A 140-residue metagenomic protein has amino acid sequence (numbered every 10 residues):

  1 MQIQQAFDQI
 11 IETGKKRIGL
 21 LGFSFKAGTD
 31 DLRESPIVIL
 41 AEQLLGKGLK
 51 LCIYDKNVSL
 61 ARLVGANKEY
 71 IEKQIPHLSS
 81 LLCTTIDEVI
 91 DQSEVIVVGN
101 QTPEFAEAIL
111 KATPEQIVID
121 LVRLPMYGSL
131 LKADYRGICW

Functional and structural regions predicted by a protein language model:
M1-W140: Structural/interface elements that position substrates and couple domains in central-metabolism enzymes
